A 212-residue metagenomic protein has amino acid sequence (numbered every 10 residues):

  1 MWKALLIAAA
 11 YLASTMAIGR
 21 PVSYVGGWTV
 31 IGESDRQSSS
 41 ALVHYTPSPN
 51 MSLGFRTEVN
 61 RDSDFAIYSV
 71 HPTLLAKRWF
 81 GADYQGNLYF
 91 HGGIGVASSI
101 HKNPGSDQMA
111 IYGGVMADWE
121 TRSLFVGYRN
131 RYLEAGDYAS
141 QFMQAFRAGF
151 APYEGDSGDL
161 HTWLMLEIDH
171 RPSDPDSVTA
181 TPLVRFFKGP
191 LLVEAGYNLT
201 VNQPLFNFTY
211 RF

Functional and structural regions predicted by a protein language model:
M1-V22: Cleavable N-terminal export/targeting peptides
W2-K3, S98-I100, N207-F212: Short amphipathic alpha-helical segments
Y11, Y89-H91, T181-L183, L205-N207: Generic hydrophobic/packing signal
I18-T181, L191, N198-L199: Outer-membrane pore/translocation modules
P72, A148, V184, N202-F212: Outer-membrane beta-barrel "beta-signal"
